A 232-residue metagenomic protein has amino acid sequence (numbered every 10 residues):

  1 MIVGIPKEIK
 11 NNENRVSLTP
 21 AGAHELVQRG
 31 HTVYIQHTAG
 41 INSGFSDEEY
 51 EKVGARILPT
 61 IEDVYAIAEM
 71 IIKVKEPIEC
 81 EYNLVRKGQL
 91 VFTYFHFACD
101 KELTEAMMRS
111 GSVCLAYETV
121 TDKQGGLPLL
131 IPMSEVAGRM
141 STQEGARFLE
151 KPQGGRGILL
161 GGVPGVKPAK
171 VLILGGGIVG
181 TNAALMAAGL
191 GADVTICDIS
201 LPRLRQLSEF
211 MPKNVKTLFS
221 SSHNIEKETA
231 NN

Functional and structural regions predicted by a protein language model:
I2, E8, E79-A169: Glycine/serine-rich phosphate-binding loop and adjoining beta1-alpha1 elements at the start of nucleotide-handling
I2-S110: An N-terminal-biased, well-structured beta-alpha scaffold segment characteristic of Rossmann-like dinucleotide-binding
P6-K7, N11-N42, G154-N232: Glycine-rich phosphate/diphosphate-binding loop of Rossmann-like nucleotide-binding domains
Q36-H37, T60-I61, Y94-H96, A116-T121 (+2 more regions): Short beta->alpha connector loops at strand-helix junctions that form conserved, small/polar/Pro-enriched
E51-G54, P132-E135, P212-L218: Short, hinge-like loop/turn segments at secondary-structure boundaries
K52-L58, K73-K75, K151-G157, T217-S222: Short gly/ser/thr-rich secondary-structure transition/capping motifs
I67-E69, K101-T104, Q124-L127, Q206 (+1 more regions): Short, charged, surface-exposed secondary-structure boundary motifs
E76, V136, G177-V179: Residue-level detector of alpha-helix initiation sites
